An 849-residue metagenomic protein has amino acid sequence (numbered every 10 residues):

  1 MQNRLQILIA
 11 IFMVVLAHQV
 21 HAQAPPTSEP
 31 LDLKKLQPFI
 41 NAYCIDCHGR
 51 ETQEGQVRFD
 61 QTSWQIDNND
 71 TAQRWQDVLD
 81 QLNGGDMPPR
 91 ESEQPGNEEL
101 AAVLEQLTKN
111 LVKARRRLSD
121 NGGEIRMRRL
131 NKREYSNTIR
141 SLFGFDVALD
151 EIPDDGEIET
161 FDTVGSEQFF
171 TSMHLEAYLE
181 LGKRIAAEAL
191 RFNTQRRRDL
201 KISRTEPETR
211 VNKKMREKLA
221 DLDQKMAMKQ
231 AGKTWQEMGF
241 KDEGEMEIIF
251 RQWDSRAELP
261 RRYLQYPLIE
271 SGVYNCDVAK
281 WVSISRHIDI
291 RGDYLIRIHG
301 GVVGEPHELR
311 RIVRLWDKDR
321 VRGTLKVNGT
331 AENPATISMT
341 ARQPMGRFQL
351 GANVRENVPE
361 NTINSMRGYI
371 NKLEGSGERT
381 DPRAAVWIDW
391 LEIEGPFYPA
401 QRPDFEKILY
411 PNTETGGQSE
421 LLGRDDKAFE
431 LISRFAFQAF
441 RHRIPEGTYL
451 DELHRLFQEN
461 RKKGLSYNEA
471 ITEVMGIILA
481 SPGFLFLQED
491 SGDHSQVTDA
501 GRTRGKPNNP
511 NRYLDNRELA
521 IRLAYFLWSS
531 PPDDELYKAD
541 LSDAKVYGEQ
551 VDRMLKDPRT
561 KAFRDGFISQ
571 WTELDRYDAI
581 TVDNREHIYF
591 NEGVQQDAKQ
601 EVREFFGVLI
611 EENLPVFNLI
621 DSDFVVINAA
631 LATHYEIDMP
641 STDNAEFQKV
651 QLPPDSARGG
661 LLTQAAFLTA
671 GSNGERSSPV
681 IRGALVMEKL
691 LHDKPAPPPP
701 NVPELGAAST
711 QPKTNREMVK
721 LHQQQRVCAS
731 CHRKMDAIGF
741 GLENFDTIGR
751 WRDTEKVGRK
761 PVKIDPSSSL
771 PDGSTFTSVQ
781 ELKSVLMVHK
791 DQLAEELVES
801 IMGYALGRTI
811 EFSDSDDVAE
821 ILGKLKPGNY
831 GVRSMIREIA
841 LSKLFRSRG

Functional and structural regions predicted by a protein language model:
M1-R4: N-terminal secretory signal peptides that target proteins for export/translocation
Q6-H18: Bacterial N-terminal signal peptides
Q23-V57, D70-D86, R90-G849: Low-complexity, glycine/serine/threonine/alanine-rich intrinsically disordered linker and propeptide segments
